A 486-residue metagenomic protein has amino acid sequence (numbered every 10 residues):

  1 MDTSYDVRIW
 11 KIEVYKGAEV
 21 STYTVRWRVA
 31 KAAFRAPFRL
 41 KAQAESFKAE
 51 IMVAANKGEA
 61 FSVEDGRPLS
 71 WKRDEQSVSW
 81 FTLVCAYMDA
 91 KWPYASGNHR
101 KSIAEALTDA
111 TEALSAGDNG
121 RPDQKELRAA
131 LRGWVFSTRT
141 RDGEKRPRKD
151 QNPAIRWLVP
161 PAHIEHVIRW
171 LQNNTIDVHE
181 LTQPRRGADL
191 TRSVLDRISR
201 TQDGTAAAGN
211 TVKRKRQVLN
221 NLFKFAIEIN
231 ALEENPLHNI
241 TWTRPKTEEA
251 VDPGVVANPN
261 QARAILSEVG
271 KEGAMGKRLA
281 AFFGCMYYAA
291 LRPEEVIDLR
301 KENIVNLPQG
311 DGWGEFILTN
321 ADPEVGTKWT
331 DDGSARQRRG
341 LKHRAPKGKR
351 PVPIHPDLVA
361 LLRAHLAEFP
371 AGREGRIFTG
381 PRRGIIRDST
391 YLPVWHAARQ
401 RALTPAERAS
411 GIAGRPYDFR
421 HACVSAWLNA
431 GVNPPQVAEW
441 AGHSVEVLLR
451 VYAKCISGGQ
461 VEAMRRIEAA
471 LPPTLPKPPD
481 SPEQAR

Functional and structural regions predicted by a protein language model:
M1-A42, W71, E75-A90, N98 (+6 more regions): Short, Arg/Lys-rich segments that mark the N-terminal edge of DNA/RNA- and chromatin-recognition modules
A30-F34, N56-L69, C85-N98, D109-P253 (+1 more regions): N-terminal core-binding DNA-recognition domain of tyrosine recombinases/integrases
L40-K57: A short, charged, amphipathic alpha-helix used as a generic interaction element across diverse proteins
K48, M52, A104-T111, R216-I227 (+1 more regions): Short, amphipathic alpha-helical segments that act as regulatory/interfacial helices in nucleotide-processing proteins
D203-V218, L232, P236-L299, G310-W313 (+3 more regions): Basic, Lys/Arg- and aromatic-enriched nucleic-acid-binding interface segment
R244, N306-Q309, N320-K349, P353-L358 (+4 more regions): C-terminal secondary-structure termini that scaffold catalytic or DNA-interacting sites
S267-L279, A289, V352, A360 (+3 more regions): Short, basic (Lys/Arg/His-rich) helix/loop patches that form interaction surfaces in the mid-to-C-terminal regions
D311-L318, R415, A426, P435-I456 (+1 more regions): Short functional hotspots where side chains directly engage DNA or cofactors
